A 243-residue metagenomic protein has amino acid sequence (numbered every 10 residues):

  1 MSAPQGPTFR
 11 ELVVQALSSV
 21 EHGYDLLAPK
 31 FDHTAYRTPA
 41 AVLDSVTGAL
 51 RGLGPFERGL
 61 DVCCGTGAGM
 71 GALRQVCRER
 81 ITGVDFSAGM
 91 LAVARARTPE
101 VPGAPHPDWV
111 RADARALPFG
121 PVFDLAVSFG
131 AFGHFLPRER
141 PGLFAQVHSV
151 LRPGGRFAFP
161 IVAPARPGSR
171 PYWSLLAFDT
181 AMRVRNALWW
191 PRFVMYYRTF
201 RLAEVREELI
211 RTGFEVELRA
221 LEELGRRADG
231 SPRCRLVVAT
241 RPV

Functional and structural regions predicted by a protein language model:
S2-G54, A72: Conserved class I S-adenosyl-L-methionine
L60, T66-A116: Class I SAM-dependent methyltransferase SAM/SAH-binding core
V127: A conserved beta-strand element that flanks and buttresses the S-adenosyl-L-methionine
P141-P153: A short glycine-rich, Lys/Arg-flanked "PGG" loop and its adjoining helix->strand segment in the class I
A158-M182: Conserved class I S-adenosyl-L-methionine
Y196-G213: Short alpha-helix
F214-G225: Conserved S-adenosyl-L-methionine
R226-V243: Core SAM-dependent methyltransferase catalytic element
